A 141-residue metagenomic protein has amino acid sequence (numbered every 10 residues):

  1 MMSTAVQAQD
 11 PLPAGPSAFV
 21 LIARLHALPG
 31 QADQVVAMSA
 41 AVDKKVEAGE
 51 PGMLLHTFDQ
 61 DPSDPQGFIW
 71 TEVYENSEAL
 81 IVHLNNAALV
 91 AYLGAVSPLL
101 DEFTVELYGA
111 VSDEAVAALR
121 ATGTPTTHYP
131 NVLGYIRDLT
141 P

Functional and structural regions predicted by a protein language model:
M2-F68, E75-N85, L99-P141: Short S/T/G/P-rich N-terminal loop/turn motif that feeds into the first structured element of a domain
L89-G94: A short, acidic, amphipathic alpha-helical segment used as a generic capping/interface helix at domain edges
